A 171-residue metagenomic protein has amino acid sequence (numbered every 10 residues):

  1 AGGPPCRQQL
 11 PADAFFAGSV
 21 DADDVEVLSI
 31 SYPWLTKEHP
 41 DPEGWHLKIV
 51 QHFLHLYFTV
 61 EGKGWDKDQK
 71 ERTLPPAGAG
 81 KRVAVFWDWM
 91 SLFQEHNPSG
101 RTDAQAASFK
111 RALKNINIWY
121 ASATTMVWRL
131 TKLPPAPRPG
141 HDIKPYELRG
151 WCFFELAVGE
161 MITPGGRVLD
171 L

Functional and structural regions predicted by a protein language model:
A1-L171: The feature represents the membrane-entry module of six-transmembrane cation channels
